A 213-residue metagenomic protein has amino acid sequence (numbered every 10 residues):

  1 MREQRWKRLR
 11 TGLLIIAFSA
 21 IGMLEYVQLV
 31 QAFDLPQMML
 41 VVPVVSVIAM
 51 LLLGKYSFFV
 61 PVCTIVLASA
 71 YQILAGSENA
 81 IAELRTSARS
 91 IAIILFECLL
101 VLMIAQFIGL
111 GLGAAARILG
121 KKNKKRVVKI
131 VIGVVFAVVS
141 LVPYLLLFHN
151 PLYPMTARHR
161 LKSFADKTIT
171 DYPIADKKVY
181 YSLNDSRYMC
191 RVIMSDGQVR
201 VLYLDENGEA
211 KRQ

Functional and structural regions predicted by a protein language model:
R5-T11, L100-V128, L147: Membrane-water interface at the C-terminal end of transmembrane alpha helices
K7-L24, T64-I65: Alpha-helical transmembrane segments
G22-A32, I73-T86: Juxtamembrane "helix-exit" motif on the non-cytosolic side of transmembrane helices
E25, L40-T64: Canonical alpha-helical transmembrane segments
S57-Q72, I132-G133: Central hydrophobic cores of alpha-helical transmembrane segments in multi-pass integral membrane proteins
K124-H149: Internal/C-terminal transmembrane anchor helices
Y144-K178: Short, non-transmembrane alpha-helical segments in secretory-pathway proteins
D171-E206, A210-R212: Exposed beta-strand-loop-beta-strand "reactive/processing" segments of non-cytosolic proteins
